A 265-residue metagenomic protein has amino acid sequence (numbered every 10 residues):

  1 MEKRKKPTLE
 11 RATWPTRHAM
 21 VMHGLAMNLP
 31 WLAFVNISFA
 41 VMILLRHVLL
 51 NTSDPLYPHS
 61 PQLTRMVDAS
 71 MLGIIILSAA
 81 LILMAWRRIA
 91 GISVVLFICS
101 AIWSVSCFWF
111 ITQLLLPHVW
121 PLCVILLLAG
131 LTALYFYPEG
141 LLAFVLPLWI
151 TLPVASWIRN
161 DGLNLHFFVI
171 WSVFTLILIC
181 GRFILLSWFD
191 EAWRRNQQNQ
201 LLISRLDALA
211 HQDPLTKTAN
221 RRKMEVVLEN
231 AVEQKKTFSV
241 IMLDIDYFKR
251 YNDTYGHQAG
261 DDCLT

Functional and structural regions predicted by a protein language model:
M1-I92: N-terminal juxtamembrane segment and adjoining first transmembrane helix
S38-V41, L45, G73, L77 (+2 more regions): Lipid-exposed faces of alpha-helical membrane segments in multi-pass integral membrane proteins
L45-T52, A80-M84, W109-T112, V154-D161 (+2 more regions): Structural signature of transmembrane alpha-helix termini at the membrane-water interface
P55-T64, Q113-P117, G162-L163: Membrane-helix interface and helix-disruption motif detector
V95-W109, L115-I158: Alpha-helical transmembrane segments of integral membrane proteins
I125-L126, L142-A143, T151, S156-I158 (+3 more regions): Signal-transducing coiled-coil linker helices
N220-S239, D246-T265: Conserved long alpha-helical elements within nucleotide-processing catalytic cores of c-di-GMP signaling and class III
